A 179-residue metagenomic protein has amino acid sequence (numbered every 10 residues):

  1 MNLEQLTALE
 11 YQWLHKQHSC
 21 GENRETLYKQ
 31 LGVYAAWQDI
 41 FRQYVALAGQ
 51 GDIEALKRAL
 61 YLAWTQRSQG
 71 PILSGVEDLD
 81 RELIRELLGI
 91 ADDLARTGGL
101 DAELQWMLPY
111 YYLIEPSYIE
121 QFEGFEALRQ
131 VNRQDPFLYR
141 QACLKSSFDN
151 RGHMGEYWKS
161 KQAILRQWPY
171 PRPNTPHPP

Functional and structural regions predicted by a protein language model:
N2-R24, G49-L73, G99-P116, L138-F148: Amphipathic alpha-helical repeat scaffolds of TPR domains
Q5, Q43, L47, Y112 (+1 more regions): Alpha-solenoid HEAT/Armadillo-like helical repeat scaffolds in large eukaryotic proteins
T26-R42, V76-G89: Helix-turn-helix repeat elements of alpha-solenoid scaffolds
A36-D52, G89-R96: Internal amphipathic alpha-helical repeat/solenoid segments
G70-L79, F122: Short, flexible/disordered intra-domain loops and linkers
A91-P176: Conserved binding-pocket/active-site segment within a compact domain
